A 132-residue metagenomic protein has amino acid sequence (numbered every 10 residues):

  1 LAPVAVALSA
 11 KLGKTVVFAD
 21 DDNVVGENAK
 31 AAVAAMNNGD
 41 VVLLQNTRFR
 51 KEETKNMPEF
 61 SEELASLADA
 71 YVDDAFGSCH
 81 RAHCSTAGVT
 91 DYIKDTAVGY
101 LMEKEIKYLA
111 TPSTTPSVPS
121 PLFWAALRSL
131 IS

Functional and structural regions predicted by a protein language model:
L1-S132: Active-site loop-to-helix "anion-binding N-cap" substructures in soluble metabolic enzymes
